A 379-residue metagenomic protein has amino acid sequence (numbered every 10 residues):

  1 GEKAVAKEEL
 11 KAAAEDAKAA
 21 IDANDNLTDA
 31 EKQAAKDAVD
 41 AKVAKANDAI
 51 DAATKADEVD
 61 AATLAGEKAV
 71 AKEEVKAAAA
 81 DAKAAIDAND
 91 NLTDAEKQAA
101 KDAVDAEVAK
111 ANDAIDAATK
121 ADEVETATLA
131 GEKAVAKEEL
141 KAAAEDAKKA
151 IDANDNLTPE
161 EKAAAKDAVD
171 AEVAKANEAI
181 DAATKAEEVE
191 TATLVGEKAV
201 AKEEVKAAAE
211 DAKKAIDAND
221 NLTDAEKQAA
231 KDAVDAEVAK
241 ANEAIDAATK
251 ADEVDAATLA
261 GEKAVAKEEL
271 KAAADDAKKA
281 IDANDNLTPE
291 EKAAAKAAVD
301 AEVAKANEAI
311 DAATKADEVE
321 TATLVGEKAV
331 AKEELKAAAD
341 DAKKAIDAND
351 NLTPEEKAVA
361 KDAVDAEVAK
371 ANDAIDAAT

Functional and structural regions predicted by a protein language model:
G1-T379: Thr-biased low-complexity repeat/linker tracts and other Thr-enriched repetitive architectures
